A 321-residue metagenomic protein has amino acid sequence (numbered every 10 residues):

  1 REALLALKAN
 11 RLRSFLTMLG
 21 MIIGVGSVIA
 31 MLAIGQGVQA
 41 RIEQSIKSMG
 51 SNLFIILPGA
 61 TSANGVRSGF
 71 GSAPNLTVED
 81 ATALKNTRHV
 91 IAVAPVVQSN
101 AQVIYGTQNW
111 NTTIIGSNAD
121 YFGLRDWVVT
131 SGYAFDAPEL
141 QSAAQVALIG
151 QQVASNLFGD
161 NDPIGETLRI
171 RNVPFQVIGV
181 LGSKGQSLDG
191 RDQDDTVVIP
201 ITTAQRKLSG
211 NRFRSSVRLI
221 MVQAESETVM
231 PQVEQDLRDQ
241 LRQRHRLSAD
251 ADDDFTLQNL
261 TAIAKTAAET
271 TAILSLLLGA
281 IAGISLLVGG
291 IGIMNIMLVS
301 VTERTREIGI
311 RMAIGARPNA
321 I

Functional and structural regions predicted by a protein language model:
R1-K8, D80-L84: A short amphipathic helical element positioned immediately N-terminal to and/or at the very start of a transmembrane
L4-S14, A282, I291-I321: Intracellular coupling helices
L12-A40: Short, strongly hydrophobic transmembrane alpha-helices
F15-G26, P163, T271-L298: Internal alpha-helical transmembrane segments of multipass membrane proteins, especially hydrophobic lipid-embedded
Q36-T113, D120-G123, P138, S155-N156 (+2 more regions): Hydrophobic, regular-secondary-structure patches
A119-F135, E139, A143-S248: Mid-to-C-terminal secondary-structure elements that act as membrane-proximal/extracytoplasmic interface segments
M221, M230-V233, L237, S248-A282: Peri-transmembrane interface segments
